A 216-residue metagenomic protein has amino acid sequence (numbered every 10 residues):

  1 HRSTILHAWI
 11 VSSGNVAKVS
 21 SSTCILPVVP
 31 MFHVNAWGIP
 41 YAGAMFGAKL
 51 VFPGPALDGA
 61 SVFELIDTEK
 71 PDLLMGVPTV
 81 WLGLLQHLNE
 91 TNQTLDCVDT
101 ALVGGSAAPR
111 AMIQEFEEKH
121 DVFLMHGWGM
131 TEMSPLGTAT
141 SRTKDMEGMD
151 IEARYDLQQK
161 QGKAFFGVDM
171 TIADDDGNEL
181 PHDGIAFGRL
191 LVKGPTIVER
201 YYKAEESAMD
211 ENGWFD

Functional and structural regions predicted by a protein language model:
I5-C24, V34-D72, H87: Conserved AMP-binding/adenylation subdomain of ANL enzymes
C24-L26, L190-L191: Short, well-ordered beta-strand segments
M45-A48, P71-G76, L85-D156, D169 (+1 more regions): Gly/Ser/Thr-rich phosphate-binding loop
V80-W81, A108, I197: Alpha-helix capping/helix-boundary segments
Y155-A164, P181, D210-F215: Short Gly/Pro-enriched turn/cap motifs at secondary-structure boundaries
G167-L191: Conserved beta-loop-beta connector loops within the AMP-binding
D183, R189-D216: Conserved ATP-binding/catalytic segment of the ANL
